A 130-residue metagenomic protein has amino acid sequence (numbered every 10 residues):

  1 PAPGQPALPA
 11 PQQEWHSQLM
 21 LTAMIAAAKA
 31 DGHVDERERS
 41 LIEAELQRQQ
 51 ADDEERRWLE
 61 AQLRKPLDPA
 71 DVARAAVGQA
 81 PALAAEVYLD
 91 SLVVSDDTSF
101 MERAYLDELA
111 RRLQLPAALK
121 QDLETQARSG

Functional and structural regions predicted by a protein language model:
P1-I25, E38-G130: Small-residue-enriched hydrophobic alpha-helices in membranes
